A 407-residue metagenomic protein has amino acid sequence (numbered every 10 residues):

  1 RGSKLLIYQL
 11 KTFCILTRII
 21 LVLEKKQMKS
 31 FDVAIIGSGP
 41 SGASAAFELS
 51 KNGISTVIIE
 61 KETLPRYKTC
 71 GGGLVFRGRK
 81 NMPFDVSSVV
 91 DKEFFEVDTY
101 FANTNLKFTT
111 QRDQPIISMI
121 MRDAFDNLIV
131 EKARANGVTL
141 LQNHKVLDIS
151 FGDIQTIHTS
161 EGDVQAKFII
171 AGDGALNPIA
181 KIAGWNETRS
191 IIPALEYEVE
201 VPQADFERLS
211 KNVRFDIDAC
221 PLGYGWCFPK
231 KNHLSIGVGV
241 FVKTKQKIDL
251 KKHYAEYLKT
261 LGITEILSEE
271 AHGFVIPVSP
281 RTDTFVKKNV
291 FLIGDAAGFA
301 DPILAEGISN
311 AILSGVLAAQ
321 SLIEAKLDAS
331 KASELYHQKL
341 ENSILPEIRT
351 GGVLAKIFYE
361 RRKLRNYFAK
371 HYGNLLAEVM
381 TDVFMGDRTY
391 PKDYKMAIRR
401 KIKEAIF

Functional and structural regions predicted by a protein language model:
K29-G39: Beta1/beta-strand and adjacent pyrophosphate-binding region of the FAD-binding site in flavoprotein oxidoreductases
G42-A43: N-terminal Rossmann-fold NAD(P) dinucleotide-binding loop
S50-T69: Glycine-rich FAD pyrophosphate-binding loop
G78-L128: A conserved beta-strand/loop capping segment in the N-terminal third of enzymes that catalyze redox or closely related
K132-I263: Predominantly flavin-linked oxidoreductase catalytic cores and closely associated redox partners
D148, D163, T244-S321, L327: FAD/FMN-dependent oxidoreductases across multiple families
I323-F407: C-terminal helical "tail/cap" subdomain of flavin- and related membrane-associated enzymes
